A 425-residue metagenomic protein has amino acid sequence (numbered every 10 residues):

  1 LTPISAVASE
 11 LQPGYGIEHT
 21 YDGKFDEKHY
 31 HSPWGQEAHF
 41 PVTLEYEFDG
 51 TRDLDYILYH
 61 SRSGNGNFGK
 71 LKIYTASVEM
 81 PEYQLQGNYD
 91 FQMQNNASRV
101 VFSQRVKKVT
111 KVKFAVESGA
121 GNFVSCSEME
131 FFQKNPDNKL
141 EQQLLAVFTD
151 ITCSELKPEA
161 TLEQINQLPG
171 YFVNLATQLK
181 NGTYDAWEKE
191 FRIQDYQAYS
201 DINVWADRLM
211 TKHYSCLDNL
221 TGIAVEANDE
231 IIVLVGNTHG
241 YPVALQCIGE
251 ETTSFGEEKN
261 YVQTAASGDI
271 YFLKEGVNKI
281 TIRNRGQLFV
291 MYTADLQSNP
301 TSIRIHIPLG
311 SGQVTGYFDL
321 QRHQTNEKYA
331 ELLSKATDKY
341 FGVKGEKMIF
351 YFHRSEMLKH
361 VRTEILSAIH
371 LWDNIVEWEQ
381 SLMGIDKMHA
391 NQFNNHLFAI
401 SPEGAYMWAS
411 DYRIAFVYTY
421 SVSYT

Functional and structural regions predicted by a protein language model:
L1-K24, A176-E188: Predominantly extracellular/luminal regions of secreted and cell-surface proteins, especially disulfide-bonded
L1-T2, Q133-S154: Low-complexity, Pro/Thr/Ser/Gly/Ala-rich linker/spacer regions in secreted, extracellular modular proteins
K24-E82, N96-Q143: Aromatic, loop-rich ligand-recognition surfaces of beta-strand-rich domains
R52, H60-Q94, P242, C247-G268: Non-cytosolic beta-sandwich-type ligand-binding/adhesion modules
Y89-T110, V116-G121, V262-R285: Beta-sandwich interaction modules
G121-Q142, A294-D338, V343: Exposed low-complexity, polar/acidic, P/S/T/G-rich flexible segments that act as propeptides, protease-susceptible
D150-F318: Beta-strand-enriched, solvent-exposed domains that form extended recognition/catalytic surfaces
L332-Y424: Juxtacatalytic substrate-recognition/specificity segment
